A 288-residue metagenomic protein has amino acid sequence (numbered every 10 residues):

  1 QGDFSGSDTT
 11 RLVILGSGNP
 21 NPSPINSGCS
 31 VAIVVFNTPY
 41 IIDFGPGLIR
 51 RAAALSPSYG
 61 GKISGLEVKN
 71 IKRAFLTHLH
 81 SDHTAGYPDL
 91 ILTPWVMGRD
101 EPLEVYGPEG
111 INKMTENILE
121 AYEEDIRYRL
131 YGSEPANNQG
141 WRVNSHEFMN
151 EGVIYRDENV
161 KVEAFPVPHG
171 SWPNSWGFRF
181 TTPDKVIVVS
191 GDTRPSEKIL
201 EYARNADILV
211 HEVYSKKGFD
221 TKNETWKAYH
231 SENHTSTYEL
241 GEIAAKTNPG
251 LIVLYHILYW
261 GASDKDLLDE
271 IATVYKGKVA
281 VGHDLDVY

Functional and structural regions predicted by a protein language model:
Q1-V188, I199, D266-Y288: Binuclear metal-dependent hydrolase catalytic cores
G177, D184-V186, R194-D286: Cap/insert and terminal regions of metallo-dependent hydrolase folds
